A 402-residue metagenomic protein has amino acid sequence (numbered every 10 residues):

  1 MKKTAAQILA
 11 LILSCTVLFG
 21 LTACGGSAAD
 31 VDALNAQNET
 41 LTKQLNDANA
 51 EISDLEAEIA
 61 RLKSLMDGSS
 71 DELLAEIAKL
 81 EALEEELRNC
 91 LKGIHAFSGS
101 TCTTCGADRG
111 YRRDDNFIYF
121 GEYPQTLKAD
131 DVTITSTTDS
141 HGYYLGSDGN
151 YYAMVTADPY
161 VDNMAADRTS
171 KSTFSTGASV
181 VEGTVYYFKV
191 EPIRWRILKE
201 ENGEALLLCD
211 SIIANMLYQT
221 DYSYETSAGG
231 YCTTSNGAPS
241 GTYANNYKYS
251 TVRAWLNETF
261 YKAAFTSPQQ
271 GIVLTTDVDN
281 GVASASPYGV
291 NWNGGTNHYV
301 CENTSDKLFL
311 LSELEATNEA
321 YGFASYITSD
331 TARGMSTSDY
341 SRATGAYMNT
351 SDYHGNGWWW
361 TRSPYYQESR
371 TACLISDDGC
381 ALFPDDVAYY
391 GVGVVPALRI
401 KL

Functional and structural regions predicted by a protein language model:
M1-I12: Bacterial N-terminal signal peptides that target proteins for export
M1-K3, D30-D32, I94-F97, L256: Short intrinsically disordered, low-complexity coil segments enriched in acidic
L9, L87-A96, A381-F383: Short, intrinsically disordered, charge-biased short linear motifs at domain edges
G20-A23: C-terminal motif of bacterial Sec signal peptides marking the signal peptidase cleavage site
S27, V31-L34, N38-L41, L45-L55 (+2 more regions): Long, heptad-repeat coiled-coil alpha-helices used as oligomerization/scaffolding rods
E39, K92-R109: Thrombospondin type-1
C105, G110-L402: Collagenous Gly-X-Y triple-helix signature in extracellular proteins
